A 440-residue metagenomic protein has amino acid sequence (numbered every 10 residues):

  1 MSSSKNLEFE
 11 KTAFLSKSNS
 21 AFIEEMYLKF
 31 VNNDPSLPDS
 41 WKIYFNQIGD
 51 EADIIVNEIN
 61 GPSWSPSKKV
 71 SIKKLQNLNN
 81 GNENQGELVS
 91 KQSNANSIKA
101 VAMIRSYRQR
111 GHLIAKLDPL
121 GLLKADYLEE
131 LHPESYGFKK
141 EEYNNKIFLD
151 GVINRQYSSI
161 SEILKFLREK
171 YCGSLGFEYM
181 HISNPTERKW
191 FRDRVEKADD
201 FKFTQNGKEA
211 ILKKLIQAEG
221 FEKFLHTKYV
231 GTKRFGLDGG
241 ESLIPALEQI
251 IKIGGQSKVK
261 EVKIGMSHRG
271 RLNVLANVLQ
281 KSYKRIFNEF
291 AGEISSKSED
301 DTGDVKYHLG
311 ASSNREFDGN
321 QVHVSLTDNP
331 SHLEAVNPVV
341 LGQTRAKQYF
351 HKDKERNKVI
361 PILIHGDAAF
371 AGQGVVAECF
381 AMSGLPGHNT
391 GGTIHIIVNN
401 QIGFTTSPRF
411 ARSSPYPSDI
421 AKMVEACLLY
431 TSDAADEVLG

Functional and structural regions predicted by a protein language model:
S2-L7: Compositionally biased, intrinsically disordered low-complexity regions enriched for acidic
F9-E58: Subset of Sec-pathway N-terminal targeting signals
L37, A100-L122, I250, G254 (+3 more regions): Amphipathic alpha-helical packing elements
I48-L243, V259: Extended, charge-enriched "interface" segments that sit outside catalytic cores
E219, K223, I251-K258, Q343-H351 (+1 more regions): Structural motif corresponding to the C-terminal cap of alpha-helices
F224-K284: Active-site pocket-lining segments that scaffold enzyme catalytic pockets across diverse folds
K263-L428: Cofactor-binding active-site loop characterized by glycine-rich and histidine/acidic residues
Y430-E437: Conserved small/polar residues in nucleotide/adenosyl-binding loops
